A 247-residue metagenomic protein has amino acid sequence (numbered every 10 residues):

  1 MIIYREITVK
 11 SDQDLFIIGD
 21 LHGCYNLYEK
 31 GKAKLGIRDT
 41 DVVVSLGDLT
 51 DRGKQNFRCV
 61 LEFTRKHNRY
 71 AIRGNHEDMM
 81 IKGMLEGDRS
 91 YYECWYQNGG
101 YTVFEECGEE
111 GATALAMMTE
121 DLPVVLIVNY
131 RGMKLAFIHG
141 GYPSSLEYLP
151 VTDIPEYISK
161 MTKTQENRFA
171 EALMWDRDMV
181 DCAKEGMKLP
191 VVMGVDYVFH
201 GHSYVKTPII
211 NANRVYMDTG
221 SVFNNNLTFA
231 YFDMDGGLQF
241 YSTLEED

Functional and structural regions predicted by a protein language model:
M1-L61: N-terminal active-site segment of His-dependent metallophosphoesterases
T8-V9, D88-Y91, G108-E110, S144 (+3 more regions): Catalytic phosphate/metal-binding cores of nucleic-acid and nucleotide-processing enzymes, i.e., regions that mediate
V9-F16, I127-A136, N211-N213: Beta-strand-turn-beta hairpins that frame and shape the catalytic cleft of phosphate-ester-processing enzymes
I18-G19, V43-G47, A71-N75, I138 (+2 more regions): Active-site neighborhood of phospho(di)ester-bond hydrolases with catalytic His/Asp-centered motifs
H22-N26, D51-K54, H76-I81, P143-S145 (+3 more regions): Active-site environment of divalent metal-dependent phosphoester hydrolases
N56-V128, G132-L135, S159, K163-A170: Active-site neighborhood of divalent metal-dependent phosphoester bond hydrolases
G111-T207: His/acidic metal-ligating clusters that form di-metal
D178-L244: Conserved beta-sheet core of the metallophosphoesterase superfamily
